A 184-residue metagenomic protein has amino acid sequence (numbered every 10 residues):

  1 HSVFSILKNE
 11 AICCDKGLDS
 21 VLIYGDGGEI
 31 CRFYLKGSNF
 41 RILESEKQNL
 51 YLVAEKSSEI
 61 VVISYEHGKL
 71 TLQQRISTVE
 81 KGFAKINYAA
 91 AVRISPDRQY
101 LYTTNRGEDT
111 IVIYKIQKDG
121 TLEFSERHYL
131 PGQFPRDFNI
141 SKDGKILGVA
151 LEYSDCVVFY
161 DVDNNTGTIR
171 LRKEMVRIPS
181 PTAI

Functional and structural regions predicted by a protein language model:
H1-E10, Y34-N49, V79-R98, P131-I146 (+1 more regions): Beta-rich, blade/repeat-based domains predominating in secreted/periplasmic proteins but also intracellular
I6, C13-K16, L52-K56, T103-R106 (+1 more regions): Conserved beta-strand positions in repeat-built beta-propeller and related beta-rich domains
I12-I60: Loop-centered beta-sheet repeat module
L18-D19, S57-E59, E108-T110, S154-C156: Short glycine/acidic-enriched loop and turn motifs that connect beta-strands
G28-F33, Q74-F83, E123-Y129, L171-V176: A short beta-strand motif characteristic of beta-propeller blades
I63-L70, Y114-T121, D161-T168: Short loop/turn segments immediately following beta-strands, especially the blade-tip and inter-blade linker loops
V112-D161: C-terminal hydrophobic structural anchor segments that stabilize assembly/packing rather than catalytic chemistry
Y153-V158, R170-I184: Blade-level signature of beta-propeller repeat domains, shared across WD40, Kelch, NHL, RCC1 and BNR/Asp-box propellers
